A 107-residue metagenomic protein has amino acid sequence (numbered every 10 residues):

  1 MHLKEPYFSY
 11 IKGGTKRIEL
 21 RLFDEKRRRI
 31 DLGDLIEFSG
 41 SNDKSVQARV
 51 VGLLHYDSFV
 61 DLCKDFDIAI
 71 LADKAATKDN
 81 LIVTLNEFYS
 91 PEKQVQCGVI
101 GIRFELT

Functional and structural regions predicted by a protein language model:
M1-L32: Compositionally biased, charged N-terminal/linker segments
R17, S45, V99-G101: Intrinsic-disorder/low-complexity, polar/charged segments enriched in Ser/Thr/Lys/Arg/Asp/Glu/Gln
R27, D43-K44, Y56-F59: Short, charged/polar surface micro-motifs in flexible loops or helix N-caps
G33-S41: Short conserved beta-strand and strand-loop elements enriched in small hydrophobics with frequent Asp/Gly
D34, S45-H55: Short beta-strand-centered aromatic/proline hotspots
E37, R49, G101-R103: Beta-strand secondary-structure signal
L62-T107: Contiguous surface segments at macromolecular interaction interfaces
